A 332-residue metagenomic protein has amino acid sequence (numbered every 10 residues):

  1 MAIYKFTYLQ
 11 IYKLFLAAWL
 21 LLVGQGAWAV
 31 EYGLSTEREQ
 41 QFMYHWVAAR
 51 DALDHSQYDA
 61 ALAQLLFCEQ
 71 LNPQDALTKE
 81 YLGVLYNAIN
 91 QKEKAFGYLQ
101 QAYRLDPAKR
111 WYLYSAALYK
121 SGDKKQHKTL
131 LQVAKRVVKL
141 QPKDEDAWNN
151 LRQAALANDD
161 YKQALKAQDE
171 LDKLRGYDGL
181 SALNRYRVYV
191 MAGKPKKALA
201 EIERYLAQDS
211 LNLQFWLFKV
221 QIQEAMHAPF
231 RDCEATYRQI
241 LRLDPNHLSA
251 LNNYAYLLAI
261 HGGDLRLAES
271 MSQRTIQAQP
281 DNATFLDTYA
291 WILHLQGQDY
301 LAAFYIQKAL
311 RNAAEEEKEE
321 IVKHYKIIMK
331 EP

Functional and structural regions predicted by a protein language model:
L16, L22-Y81, A88, M329-P332: N-terminal leader/linker segments that initiate helical-solenoid repeat arrays
M43, L77, W111-Y112, D146 (+5 more regions): Start-of-helix register in tetratricopeptide repeats
R50, V84, L118-Y119, Q153 (+4 more regions): Residue-level recognition of tetratricopeptide repeat
H55-A63, I89-Y98, G122-K135, N158-A167 (+4 more regions): Structural signature of tandem alpha-helical TPR/SEL1-like repeats, specifically the intra-repeat loop/turn
F67-Q70, Q101-R104, K135-K139, D169-K173 (+4 more regions): Conserved structural position within tetratricopeptide repeats
Y81, S115-A116, N150, N184 (+4 more regions): Canonical tetratricopeptide repeat
S115-L118, V220-A225, L248-Q277: Alpha-helical adaptor scaffolds
